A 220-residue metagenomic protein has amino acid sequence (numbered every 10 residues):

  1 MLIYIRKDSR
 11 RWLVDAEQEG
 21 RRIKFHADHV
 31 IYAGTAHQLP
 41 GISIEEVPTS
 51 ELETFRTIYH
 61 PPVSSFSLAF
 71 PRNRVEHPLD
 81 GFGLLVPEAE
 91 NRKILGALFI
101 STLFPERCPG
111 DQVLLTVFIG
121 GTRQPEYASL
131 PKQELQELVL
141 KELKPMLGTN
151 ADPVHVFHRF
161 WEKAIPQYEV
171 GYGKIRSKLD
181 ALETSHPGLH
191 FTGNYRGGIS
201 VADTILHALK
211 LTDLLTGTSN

Functional and structural regions predicted by a protein language model:
M1-L115, T122-A128, Q133, P145-M146: Mid-domain catalytic core of redox enzymes that form a hydrophobic substrate pocket/lid adjacent to a catalytic redox
L79, A97-N220: Conserved flavin/dinucleotide-binding core of flavoenzymes
